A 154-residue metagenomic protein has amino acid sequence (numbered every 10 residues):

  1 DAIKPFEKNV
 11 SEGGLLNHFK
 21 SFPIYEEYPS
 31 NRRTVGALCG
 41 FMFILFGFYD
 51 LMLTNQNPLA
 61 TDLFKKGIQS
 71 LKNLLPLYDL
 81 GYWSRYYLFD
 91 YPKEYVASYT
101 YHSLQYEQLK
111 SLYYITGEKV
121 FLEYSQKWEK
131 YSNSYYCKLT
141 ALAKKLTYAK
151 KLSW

Functional and structural regions predicted by a protein language model:
D1-H18, L59-W83, E123-T140: Long, well-ordered core segments of solenoidal/helical folds
A2, F41, A143: Catalytic phosphate/metal-binding cores of nucleic-acid and nucleotide-processing enzymes, i.e., regions that mediate
H18-T34, S84-P92: Acidic/His metal-coordination segments adjacent to aromatic residues that form catalytic metal sites in metalloenzymes
Y28-G36, F43-L71: Histidine/lysine/aspartate-rich catalytic loop segments that bind and position anionic ligands
V35-M52, A97-Y114: Well-ordered alpha-helical segments within folded domains of soluble proteins
L38, M42, P58-T61, K65 (+3 more regions): Non-membrane alpha-helical structural segments and their capping/turn regions in soluble enzymes
T54, H102-W154: Terminal, non-catalytic domain-edge segments
L63-L112: Glycine/small-residue-rich hydrophobic helix-like segments
